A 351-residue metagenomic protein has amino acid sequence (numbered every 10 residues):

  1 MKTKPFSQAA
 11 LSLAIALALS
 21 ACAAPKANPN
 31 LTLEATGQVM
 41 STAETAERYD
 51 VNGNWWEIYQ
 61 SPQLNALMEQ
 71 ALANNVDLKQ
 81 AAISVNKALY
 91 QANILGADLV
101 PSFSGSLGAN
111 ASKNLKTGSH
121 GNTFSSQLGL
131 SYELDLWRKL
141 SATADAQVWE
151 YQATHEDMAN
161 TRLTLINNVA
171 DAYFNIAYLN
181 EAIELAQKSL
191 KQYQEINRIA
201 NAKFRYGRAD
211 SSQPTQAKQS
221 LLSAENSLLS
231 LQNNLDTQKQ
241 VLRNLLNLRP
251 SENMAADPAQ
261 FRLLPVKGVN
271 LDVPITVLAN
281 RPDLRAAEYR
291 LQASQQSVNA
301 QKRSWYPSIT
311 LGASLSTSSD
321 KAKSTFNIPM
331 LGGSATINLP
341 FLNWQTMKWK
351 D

Functional and structural regions predicted by a protein language model:
K2-I15, L19-A73, Q232-A279: Terminal intrinsically disordered/low-complexity segments used for targeting and assembly
T3, L140, E156-V273: Periplasmic alpha-helical coiled-coil/stalk elements that build and connect Gram-negative outer-membrane
D50-Y59, E69, S106-G129, E252-N270 (+4 more regions): Small/polar, glycine/serine/threonine/aspartate-rich low-complexity segments that form flexible
E57, Q63, L72-N74, I94 (+6 more regions): Amphipathic alpha-helical coiled-coil scaffold segments and their short linker/junction regions
K79-A97, S106-N110, Q292: Short, acidic/charged, Gly/Pro-enriched secondary-structure junctions
Q80, G96, L134-R162, S212 (+5 more regions): Sec/SRP-type N-terminal targeting helices
S104-E133, K139, T143-W149, T154-D157: Outer membrane beta-barrel translocator domains of Type V secretion systems
